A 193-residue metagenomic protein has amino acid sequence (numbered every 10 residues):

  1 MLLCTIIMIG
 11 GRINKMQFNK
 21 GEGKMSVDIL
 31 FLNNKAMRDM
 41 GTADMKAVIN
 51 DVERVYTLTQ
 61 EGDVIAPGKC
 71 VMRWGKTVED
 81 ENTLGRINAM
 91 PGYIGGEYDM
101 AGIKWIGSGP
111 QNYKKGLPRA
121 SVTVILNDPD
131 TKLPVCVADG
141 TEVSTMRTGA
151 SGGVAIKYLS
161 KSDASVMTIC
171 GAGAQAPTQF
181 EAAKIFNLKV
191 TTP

Functional and structural regions predicted by a protein language model:
I9, F18-T145, S151-G153, D163: N-terminal ligand-binding/catalytic initiation module
T145-M146, P177: Loop/helix-junction capping segments adjacent to catalytic residues or to phosphate/diphosphate-binding pockets
G152, D163-K184, P193: Glycine-rich adenosine-cofactor-binding loop
V154-Y158: Short glycine/serine- and small hydrophobic-enriched flexible loop segments
V190: Conserved adenosyl
